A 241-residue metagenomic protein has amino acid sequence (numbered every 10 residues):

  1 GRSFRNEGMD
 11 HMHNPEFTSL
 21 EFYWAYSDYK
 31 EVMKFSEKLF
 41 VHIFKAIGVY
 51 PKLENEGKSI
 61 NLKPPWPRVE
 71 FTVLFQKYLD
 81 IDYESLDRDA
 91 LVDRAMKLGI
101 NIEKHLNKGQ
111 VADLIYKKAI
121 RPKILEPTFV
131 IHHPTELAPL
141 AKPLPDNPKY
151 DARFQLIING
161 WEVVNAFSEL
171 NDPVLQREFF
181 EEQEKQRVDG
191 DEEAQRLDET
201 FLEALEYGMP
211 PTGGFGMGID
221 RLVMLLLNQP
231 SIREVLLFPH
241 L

Functional and structural regions predicted by a protein language model:
G1-E31, V41, A119, M224: Class II aminoacyl-tRNA synthetase-like tRNA-binding/catalytic domains
S3-R5, W24-S27, P134-L137, P145-N147 (+4 more regions): Short, glycine-/Ser/Thr-/acidic-enriched flexible segments
M9-H11, L144-D146, G213-G214, M224: Short proline/glycine-enriched turn/loop segments at secondary-structure junctions
V32-S36, D87, K108, A112 (+4 more regions): Hydrophobic (often cysteine-bearing) scaffold residues that line and stabilize catalytic clefts of nucleotide/cofactor
L39-I158, V163, E182-M209: Metal-assisted phosphate- and nucleotidyl-transfer catalytic regions
V130, A166, G218: Hydrophobic, well-ordered secondary-structure elements that form the walls of internal hydrophobic environments
P173-L241: Active-site pocket scaffolds in enzymes
